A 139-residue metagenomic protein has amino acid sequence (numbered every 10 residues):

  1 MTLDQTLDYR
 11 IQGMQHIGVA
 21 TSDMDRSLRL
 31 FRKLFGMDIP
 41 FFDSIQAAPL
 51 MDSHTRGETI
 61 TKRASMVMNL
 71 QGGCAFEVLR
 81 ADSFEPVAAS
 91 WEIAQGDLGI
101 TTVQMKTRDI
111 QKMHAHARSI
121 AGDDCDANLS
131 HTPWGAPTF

Functional and structural regions predicted by a protein language model:
M1-R10, V19, F42, G73-L79 (+1 more regions): Vicinal oxygen chelate
T2-L3, A48-D52, E85-S90: A short, acidic/glycine-rich surface segment
M14, L98-T102: Eukaryotic phosphotyrosine signaling hubs
A20-G73, K112, S119-G122, H131-A136: Core segments of cupin and vicinal oxygen chelate
G57, S65, F76, P86-D97 (+1 more regions): Post-signal peptide N-terminal segment of secreted/secretory-pathway proteins
A81-S83: Conserved donor-binding loop and adjoining core beta-sheet/short helix segment in diverse acyl/aminoacyl transferases
